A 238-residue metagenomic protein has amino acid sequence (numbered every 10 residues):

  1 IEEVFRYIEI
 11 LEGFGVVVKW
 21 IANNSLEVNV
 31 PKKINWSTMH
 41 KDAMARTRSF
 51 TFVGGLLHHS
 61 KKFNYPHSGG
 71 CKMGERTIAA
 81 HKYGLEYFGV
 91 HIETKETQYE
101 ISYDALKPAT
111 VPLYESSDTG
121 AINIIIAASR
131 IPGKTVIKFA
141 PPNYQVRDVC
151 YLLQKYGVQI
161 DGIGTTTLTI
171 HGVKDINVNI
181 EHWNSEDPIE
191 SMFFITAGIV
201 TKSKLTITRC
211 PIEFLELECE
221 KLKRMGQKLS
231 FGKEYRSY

Functional and structural regions predicted by a protein language model:
I1-Y238: Short, structured segments at the rim of ligand-binding sites
